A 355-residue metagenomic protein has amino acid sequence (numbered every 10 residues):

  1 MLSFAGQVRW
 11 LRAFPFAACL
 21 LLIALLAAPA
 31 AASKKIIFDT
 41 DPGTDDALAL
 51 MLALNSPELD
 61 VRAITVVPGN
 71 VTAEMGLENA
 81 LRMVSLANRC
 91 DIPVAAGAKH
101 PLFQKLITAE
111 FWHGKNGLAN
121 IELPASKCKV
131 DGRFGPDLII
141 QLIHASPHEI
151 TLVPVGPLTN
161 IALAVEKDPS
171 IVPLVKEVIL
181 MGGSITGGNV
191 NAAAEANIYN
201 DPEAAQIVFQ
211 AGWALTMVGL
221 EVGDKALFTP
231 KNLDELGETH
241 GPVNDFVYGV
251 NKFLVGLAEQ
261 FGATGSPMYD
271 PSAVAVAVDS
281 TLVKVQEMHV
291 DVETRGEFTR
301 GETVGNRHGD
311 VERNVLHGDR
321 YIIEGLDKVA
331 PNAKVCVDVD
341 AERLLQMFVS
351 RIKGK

Functional and structural regions predicted by a protein language model:
M1-A18: Bacterial N-terminal signal peptides that target proteins for export
A17-L25: Cleavable N-terminal signal peptides of Sec/SRP-targeted secreted and luminal proteins
A27-S33: Boundary at the C-terminal end of the N-terminal hydrophobic targeting segment
S33-I36, L77-A145, K328-V339, L344 (+1 more regions): Metal-dependent C-N hydrolase catalytic cores
S33-K34, M51-N55, D60-V61, Y199 (+2 more regions): Conformational coupling and interaction surfaces
S33-T40, T44-R82, N116, E122-K225 (+1 more regions): Active-site histidine-anchored catalytic micro-motif
V84-N88, I143, P147, G212 (+2 more regions): Structural signal for hydrophobic packing residues in well-ordered secondary-structure cores of soluble enzyme domains
V94, V208, V274: A residue-level signal for conserved active-site and pocket-lining positions in enzyme catalytic cores
